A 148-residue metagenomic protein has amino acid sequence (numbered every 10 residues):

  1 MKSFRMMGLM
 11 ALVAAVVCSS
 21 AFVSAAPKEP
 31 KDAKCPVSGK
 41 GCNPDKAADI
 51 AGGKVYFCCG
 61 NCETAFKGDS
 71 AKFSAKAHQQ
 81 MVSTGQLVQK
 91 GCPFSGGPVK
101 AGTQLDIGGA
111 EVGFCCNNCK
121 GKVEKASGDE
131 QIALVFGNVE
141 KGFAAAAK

Functional and structural regions predicted by a protein language model:
M1-M7: Twin-arginine (Tat) signal peptide motif
R5, S20-K148: Intrinsically disordered, low-complexity terminal tails/loops enriched in metal-binding residues
G8-S20: Bacterial N-terminal signal peptides
